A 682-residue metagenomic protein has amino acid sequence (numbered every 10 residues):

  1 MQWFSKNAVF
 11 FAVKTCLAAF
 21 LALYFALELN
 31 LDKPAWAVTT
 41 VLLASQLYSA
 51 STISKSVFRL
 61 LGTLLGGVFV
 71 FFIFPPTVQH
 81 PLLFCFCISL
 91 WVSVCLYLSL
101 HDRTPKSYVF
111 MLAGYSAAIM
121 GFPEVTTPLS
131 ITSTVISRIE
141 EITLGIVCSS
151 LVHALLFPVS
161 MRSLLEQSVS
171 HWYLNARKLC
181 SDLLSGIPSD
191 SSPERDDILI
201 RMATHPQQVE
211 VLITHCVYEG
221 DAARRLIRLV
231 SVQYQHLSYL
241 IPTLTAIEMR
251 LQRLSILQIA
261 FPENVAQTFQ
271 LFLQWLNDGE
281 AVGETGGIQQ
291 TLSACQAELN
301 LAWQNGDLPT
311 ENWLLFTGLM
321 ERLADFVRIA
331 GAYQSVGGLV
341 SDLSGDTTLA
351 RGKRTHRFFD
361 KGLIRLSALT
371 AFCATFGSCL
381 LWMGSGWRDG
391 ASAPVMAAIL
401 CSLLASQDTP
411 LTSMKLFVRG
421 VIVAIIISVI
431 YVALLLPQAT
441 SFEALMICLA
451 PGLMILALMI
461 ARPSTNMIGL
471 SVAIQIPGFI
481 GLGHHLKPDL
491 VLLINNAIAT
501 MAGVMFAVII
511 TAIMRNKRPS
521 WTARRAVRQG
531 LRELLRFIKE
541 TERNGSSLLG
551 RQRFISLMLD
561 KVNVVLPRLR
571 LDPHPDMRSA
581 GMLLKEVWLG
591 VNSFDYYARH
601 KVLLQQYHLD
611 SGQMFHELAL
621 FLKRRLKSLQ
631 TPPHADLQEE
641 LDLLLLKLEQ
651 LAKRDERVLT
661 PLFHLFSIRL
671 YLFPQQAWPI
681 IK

Functional and structural regions predicted by a protein language model:
M1-Y218, R225, S335, L339-A580 (+1 more regions): A transmembrane helix-and-boundary motif of multi-pass membrane transporters/channels
S168, W172-A176, C180-I187, V230-A350 (+2 more regions): Soluble C-terminal extramembrane regulatory/interaction domains of multi-pass membrane proteins
V562-S611: C-terminal non-catalytic alpha-helical accessory regions
